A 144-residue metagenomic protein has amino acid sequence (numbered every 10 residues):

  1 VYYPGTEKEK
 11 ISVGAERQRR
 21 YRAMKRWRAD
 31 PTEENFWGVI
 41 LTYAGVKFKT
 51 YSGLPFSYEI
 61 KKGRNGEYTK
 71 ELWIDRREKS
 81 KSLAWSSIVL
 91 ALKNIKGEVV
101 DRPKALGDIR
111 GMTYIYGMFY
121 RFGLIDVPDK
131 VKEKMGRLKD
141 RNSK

Functional and structural regions predicted by a protein language model:
V1-R22: BZIP DNA-binding basic region
R20-E78: Long, low-complexity, charged/polar intrinsically disordered regions in eukaryotic proteins
W27-Y43, L90-L106, G117: Basic nucleic-acid-binding interfaces
K79-L83: Short, contiguous, well-structured surface segments enriched in hydrophobic/aromatic residues
I95-D140: Short, compact, well-ordered microdomains
S143-K144: Short acidic DE-rich linear segments
